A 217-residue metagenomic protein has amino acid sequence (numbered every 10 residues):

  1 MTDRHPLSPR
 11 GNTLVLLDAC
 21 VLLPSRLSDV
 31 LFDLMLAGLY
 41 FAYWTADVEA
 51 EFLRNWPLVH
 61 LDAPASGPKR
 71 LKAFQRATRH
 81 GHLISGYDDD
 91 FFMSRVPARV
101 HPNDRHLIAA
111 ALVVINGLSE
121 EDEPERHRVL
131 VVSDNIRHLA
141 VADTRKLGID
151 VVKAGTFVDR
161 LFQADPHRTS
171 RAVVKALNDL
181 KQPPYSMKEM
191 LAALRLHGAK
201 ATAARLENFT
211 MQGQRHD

Functional and structural regions predicted by a protein language model:
T2-R4: Extended amphipathic alpha-helical coiled-coil/heptad-repeat regions
P6-V129, L139-I149, T156, L161-D217: Active-site-proximal, substrate-binding regions of enzyme catalytic domains and RNA-binding/basic surfaces
I136: An acidic- and aromatic-residue-enriched active-site/binding cleft used to recognize and process polar
